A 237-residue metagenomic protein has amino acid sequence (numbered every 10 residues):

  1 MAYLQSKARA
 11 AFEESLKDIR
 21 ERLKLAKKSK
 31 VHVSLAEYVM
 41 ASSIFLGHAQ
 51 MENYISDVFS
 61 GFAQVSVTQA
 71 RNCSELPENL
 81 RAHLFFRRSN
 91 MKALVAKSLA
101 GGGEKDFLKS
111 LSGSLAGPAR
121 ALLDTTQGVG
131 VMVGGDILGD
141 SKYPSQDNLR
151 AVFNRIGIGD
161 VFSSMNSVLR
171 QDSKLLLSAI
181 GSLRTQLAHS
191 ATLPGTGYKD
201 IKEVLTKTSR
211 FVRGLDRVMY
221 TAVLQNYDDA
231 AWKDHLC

Functional and structural regions predicted by a protein language model:
M1-F45, V58-F62, T68-Q69, C73-A82: Charged alpha-helical initiation segments
M1-K24, Y143-C237: Polyanionic, low-complexity intrinsically disordered segments
H32, S56, A63, G197-D200 (+1 more regions): A generic "cationic amphipathic patch" detector
G47, F59-N166: Helix-loop junctions and short alpha-helical segments
E52-N53: Long, contiguous alpha-helical bundle segments
